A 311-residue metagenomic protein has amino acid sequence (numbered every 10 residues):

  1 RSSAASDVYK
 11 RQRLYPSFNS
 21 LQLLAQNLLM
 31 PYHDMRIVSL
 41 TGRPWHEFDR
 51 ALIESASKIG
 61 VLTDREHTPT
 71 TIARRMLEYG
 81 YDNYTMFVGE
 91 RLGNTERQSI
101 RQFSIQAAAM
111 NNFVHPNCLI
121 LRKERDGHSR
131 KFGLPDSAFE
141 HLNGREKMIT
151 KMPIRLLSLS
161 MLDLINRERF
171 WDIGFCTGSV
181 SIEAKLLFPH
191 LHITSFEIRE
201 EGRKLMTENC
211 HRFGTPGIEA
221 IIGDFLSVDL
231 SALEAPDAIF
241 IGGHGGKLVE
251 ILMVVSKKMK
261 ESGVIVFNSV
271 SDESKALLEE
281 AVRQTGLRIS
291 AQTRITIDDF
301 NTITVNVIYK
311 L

Functional and structural regions predicted by a protein language model:
R1-A5, Y9: Single conserved hydrophobic/aromatic residue that forms the stacking wall/gate of nucleotide- or nucleobase-binding
A56-E146: A contiguous loop/helix-start segment that scaffolds small-molecule binding in enzyme catalytic cores
R97-C118, S274-L311: Active-site capping/gating segments
R167-C176: Conserved class I S-adenosyl-L-methionine
T177-P189: Conserved SAM-binding loop of SAM-dependent methyltransferases across substrates and taxa, primarily the Class I
H192-E197: Conserved SAM-binding motif I beta-strand of class I
I198-L233: S-adenosyl-L-methionine
L252-E261: A short glycine-rich, Lys/Arg-flanked "PGG" loop and its adjoining helix->strand segment in the class I
